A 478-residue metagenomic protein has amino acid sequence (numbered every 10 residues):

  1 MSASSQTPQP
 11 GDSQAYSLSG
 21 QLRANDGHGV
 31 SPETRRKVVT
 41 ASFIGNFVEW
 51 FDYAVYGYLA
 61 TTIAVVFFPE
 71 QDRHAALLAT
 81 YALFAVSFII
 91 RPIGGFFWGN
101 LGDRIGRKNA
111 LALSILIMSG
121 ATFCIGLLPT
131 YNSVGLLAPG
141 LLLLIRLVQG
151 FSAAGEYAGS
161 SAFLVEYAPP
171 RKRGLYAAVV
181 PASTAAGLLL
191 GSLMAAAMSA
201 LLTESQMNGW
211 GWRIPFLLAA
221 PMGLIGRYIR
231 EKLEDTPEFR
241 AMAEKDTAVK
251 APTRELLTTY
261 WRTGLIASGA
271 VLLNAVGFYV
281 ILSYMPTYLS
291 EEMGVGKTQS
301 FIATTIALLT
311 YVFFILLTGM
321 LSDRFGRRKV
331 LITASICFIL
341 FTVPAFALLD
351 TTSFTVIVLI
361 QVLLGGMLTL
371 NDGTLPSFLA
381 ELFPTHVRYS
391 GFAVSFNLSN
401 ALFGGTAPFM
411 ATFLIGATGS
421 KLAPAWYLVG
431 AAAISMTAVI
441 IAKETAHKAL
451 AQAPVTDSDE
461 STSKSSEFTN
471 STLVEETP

Functional and structural regions predicted by a protein language model:
G57, W261-T310, G404-P408: Extracytoplasmic gate region of multi-pass secondary transporters
A60-R91, G140: Extracellular/periplasmic helix-loop-helix junction of adjacent transmembrane segments in MFS-like secondary
Y81-N100, S119-A121, T305-T318: Central cavity-lining transmembrane alpha-helices of secondary-active solute carriers, predominantly the Major
R104-L116, R324-S335: Cytoplasmic membrane-interface "Motif A"-like loop-to-helix N-cap segments of 12-TM Major Facilitator Superfamily
L116-V134, I336-T351: C-terminal ends and interior cores of transmembrane alpha-helices in multi-pass membrane transporters/permeases
L175-S199, F396-A407: Glycine-rich segments within core transmembrane alpha-helices of 12-TM secondary carriers
G226-E231, G430-T456: Multi-pass alpha-helical transporter architecture, strongest for 12-TM Major Facilitator/SLC carriers used
R328-T374: C-terminal transmembrane helical hairpin of 12-TM major facilitator-type secondary transporters
